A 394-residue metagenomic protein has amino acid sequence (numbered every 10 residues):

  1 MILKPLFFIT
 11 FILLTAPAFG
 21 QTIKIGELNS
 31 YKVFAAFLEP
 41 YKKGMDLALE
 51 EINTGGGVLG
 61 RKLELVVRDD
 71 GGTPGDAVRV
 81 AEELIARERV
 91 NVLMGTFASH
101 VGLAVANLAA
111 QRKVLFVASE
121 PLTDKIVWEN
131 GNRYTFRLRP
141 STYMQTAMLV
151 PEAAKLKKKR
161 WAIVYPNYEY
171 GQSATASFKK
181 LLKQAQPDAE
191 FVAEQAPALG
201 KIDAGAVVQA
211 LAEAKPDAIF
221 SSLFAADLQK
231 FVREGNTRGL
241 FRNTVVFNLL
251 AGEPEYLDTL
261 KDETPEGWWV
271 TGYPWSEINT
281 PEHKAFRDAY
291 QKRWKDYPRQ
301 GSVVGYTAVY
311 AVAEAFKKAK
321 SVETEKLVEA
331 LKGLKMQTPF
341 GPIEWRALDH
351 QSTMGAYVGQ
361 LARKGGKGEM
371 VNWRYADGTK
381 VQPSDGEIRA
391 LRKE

Functional and structural regions predicted by a protein language model:
L14-G20: Sec/Tat signal peptide C-region and signal peptidase I cleavage site
I23, K335, P339-E394: Solvent-exposed, acidic/polar segments of extracytosolic/periplasmic ligand-binding ectodomains
I23, K43-L65, K183-A189: Signal peptide-proximal N-terminal region of secreted/periplasmic/extracellular or secretory-lumen proteins
G26-G44, R68-G75, F97-H100, V164-Q172 (+2 more regions): Extracytoplasmic "Venus flytrap"
F37-K43, G55-W128, L138, P197-A204 (+1 more regions): Beta-alpha junction/loop-to-helix N-cap segments that form part of ligand/metal-binding clefts
R79, D124-K125, N132-T237, P274-A285: Extracellular/periplasmic Venus flytrap/periplasmic-binding protein
L84, E88-F97, V117-S119, A162-Y165 (+4 more regions): Periplasmic-binding protein-like
E234-Y306, K317-V322, M370-E394: Extracellular/periplasmic periplasmic-binding protein-like sensory domains
